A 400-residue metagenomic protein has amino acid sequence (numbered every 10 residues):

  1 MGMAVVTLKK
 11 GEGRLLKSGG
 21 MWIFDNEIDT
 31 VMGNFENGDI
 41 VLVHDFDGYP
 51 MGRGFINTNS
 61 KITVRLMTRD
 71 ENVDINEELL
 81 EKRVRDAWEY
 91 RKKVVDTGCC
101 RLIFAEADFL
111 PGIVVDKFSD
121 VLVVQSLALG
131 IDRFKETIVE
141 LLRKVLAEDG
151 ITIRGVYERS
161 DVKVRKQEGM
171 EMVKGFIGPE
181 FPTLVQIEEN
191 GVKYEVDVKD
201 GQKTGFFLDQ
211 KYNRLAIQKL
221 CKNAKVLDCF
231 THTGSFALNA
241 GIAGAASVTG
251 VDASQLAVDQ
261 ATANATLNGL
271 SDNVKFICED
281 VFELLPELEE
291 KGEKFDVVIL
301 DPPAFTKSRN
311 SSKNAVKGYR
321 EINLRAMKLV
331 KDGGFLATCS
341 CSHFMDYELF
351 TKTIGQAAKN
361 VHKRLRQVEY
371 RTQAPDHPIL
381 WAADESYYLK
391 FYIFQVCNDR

Functional and structural regions predicted by a protein language model:
M1-S119: Non-catalytic accessory regions of SAM-dependent methyltransferases
I103-D116, K135-F206, L215: Non-catalytic substrate-recognition/targeting regions of SAM-dependent transferases
N223-H232: Conserved class I S-adenosyl-L-methionine
T233-A246: Conserved SAM-binding loop of SAM-dependent methyltransferases across substrates and taxa, primarily the Class I
S247-D252: Conserved SAM-binding motif I beta-strand of class I
L256-I299: S-adenosyl-L-methionine
V281-K359, R371: S-adenosylmethionine
F335-R400: C-terminal catalytic and target-recognition region of SAM-dependent MTase-like enzymes, primarily methyltransferases
